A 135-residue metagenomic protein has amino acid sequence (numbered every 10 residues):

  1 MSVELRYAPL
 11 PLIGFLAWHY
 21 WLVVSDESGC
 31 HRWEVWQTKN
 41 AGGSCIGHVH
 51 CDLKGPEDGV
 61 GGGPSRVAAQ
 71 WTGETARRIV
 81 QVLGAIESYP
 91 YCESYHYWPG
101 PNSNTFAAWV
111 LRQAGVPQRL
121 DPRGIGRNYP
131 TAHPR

Functional and structural regions predicted by a protein language model:
M1-P101, R112-Q113, T131-R135: Non-catalytic ligand/cofactor/substrate-binding and regulatory segments of enzyme domains
A107: Internal glycine-rich, Lys/Arg-flanked active-site/core loops of soluble domains
V116-R135: Catalytic cysteine-centered active-site loop
